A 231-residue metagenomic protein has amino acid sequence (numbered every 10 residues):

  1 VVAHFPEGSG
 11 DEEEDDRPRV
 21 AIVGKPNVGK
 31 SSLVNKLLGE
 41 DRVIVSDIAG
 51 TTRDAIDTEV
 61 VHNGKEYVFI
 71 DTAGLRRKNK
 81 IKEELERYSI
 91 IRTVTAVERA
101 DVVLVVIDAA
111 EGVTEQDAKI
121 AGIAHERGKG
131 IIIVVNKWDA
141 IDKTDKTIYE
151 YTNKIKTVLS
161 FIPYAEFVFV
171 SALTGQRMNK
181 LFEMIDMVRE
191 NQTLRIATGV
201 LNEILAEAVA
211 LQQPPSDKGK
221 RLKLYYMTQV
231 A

Functional and structural regions predicted by a protein language model:
V1-I70, K78-I91, T95, R99-V105 (+1 more regions): C-terminal-of-GTPase-core extension/linker across diverse P-loop GTPases
